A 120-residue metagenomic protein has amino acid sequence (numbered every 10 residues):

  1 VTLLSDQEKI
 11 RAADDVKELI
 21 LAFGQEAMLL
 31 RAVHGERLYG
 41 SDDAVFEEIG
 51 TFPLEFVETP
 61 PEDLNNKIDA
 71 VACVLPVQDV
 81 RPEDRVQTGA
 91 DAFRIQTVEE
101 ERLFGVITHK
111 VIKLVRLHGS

Functional and structural regions predicted by a protein language model:
V1-E8, L21-S120: Short, conserved turn/kink motifs that form compact alpha/beta structural patches or helix kinks used as
R11: Acyl-group handoff/entry surfaces in thioester-processing enzymes
D14-V16: Short boundary/loop segments of OB/S1/cold-shock single-stranded nucleic-acid-binding domains
